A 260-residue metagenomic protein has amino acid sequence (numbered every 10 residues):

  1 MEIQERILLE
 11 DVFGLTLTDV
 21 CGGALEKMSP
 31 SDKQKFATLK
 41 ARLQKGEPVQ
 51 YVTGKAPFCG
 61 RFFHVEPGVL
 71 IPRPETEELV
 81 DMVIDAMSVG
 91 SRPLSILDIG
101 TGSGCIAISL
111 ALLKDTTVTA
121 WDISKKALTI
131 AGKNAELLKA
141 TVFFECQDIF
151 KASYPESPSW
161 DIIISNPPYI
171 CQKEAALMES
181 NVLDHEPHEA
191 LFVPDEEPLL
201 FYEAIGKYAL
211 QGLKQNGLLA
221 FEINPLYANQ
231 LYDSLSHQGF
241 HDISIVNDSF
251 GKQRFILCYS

Functional and structural regions predicted by a protein language model:
L8, G46, T76, I106 (+6 more regions): Residue-level signal for inorganic ion chemistry
E10-A86: Conserved AdoMet
V20, M28, V52-T53, I149 (+3 more regions): Short clusters of hydrophobic/aromatic residues that line enzyme substrate/ligand-binding pockets
Q50, I170-K173, L226: Active-site beta-alpha loop architecture of Rossmann-like, nucleotide-cofactor-dependent enzymes
F62, T117, T141-F143, H241-S244: Conserved beta-strand segments of alpha/beta enzyme cores
E78-L177, A204: Conserved SAM/SAH cofactor-binding pocket of Class I
Y169-F201: Mobile active-site "lid"/loop adjacent to the S-adenosyl-L-methionine
D195-Y259: Conserved Class I SAM-dependent methyltransferase catalytic core
